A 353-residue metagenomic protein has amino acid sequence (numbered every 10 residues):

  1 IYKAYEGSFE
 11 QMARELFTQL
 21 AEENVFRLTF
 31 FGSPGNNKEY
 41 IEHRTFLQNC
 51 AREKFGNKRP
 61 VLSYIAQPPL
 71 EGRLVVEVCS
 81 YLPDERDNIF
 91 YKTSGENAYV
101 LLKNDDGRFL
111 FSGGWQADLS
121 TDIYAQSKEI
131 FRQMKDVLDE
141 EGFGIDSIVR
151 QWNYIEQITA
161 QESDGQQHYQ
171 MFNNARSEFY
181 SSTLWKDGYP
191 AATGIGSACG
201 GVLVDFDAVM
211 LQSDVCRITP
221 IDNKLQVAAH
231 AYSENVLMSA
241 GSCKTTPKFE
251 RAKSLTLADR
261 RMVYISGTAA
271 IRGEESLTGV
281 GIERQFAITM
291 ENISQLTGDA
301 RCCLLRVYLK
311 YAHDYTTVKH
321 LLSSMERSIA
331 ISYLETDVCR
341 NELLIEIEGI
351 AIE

Functional and structural regions predicted by a protein language model:
I1-W152, Q157-Q295, D299-E353: N-terminal presequence-like segments and the immediate start of the first folded domain
